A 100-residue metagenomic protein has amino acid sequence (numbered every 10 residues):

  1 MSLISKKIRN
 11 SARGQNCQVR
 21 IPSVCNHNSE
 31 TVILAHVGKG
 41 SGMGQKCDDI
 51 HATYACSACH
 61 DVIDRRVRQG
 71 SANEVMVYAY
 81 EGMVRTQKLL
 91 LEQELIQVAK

Functional and structural regions predicted by a protein language model:
M1, M76-A79: Intrinsic-disorder-associated interaction segments
S2-I33: Short cysteine-rich loop/turn motifs with clustered Cys
H27-G38, R66-V75: Short cysteine/histidine-rich zinc-coordinating motifs and their immediately flanking basic loops
G38-H51: Short linker/helix segments within small regulatory modules
G40, D64, L91: Alpha-helical and His/Cys-centered functional microenvironments
D49-A55, A79-K100: Short Fe-S-cluster ligation motifs
T53-S71: Short Cys/His-centered divalent metal-binding micro-motifs
